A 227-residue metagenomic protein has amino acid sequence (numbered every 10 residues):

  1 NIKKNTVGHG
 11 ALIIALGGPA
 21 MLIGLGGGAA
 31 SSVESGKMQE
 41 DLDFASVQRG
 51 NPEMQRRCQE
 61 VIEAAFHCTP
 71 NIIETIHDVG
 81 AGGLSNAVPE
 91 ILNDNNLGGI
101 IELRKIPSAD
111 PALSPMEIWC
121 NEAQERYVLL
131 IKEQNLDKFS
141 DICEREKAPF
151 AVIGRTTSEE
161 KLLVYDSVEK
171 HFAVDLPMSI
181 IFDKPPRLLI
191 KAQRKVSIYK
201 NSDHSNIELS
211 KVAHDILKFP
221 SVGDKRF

Functional and structural regions predicted by a protein language model:
N1-F227: Glycine/proline-enriched, intrinsically flexible loops and inter-domain linkers
